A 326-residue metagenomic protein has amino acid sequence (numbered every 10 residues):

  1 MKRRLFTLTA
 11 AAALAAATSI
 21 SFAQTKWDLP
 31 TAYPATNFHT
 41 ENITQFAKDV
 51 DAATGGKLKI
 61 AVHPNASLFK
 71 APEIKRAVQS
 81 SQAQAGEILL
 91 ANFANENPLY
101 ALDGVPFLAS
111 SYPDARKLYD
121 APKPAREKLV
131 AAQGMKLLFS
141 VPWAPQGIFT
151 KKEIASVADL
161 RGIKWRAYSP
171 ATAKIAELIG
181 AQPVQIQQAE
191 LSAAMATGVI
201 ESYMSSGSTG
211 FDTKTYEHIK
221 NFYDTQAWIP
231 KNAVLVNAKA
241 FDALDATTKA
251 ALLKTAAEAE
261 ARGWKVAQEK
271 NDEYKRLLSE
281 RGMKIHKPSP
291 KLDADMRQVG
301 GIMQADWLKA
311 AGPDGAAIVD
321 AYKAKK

Functional and structural regions predicted by a protein language model:
R4-A12, Q24-R116, P122-K326: N-terminal secretory/targeting leader peptides
A17-A23: Sec/Tat signal peptide C-region and signal peptidase I cleavage site
